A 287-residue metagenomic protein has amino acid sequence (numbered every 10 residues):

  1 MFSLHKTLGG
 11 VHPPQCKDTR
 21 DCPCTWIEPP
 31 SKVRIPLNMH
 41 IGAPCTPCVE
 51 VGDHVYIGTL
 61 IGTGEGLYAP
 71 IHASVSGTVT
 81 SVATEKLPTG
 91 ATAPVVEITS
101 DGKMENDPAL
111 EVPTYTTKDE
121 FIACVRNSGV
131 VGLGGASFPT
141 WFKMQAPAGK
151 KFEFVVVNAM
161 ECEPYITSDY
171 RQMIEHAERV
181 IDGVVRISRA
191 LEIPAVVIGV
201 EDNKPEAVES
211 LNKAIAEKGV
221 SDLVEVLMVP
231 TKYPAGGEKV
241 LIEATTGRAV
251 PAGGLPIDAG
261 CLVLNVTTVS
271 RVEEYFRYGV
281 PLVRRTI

Functional and structural regions predicted by a protein language model:
M1-P44, C48, E97: N-terminal, Lys/Arg-enriched amphipathic/low-complexity engagement segments that precede the first folded domain
E50-T63, S81: Short, well-structured beta-strand-loop connectors
T63-S74, P88-T92, N106-D107: Short, Lys/Arg- and Gly-enriched loop/turn segments at beta-strand edges
G77-V79: Conserved hydrophobic positions within beta-strands
S81, K86-F138, Q145-G149, P205 (+1 more regions): Acidic low-complexity segments
G132, V155-D169: Gly-rich Lys/Arg/Thr-decorated short loops/hinges at beta-loop-alpha junctions or inter-strand turns that position
I174-L191: Histidine-anchored nucleotide/phosphate-binding helix
P194-I287: Hydrophobic alpha-helical positions that pack around
